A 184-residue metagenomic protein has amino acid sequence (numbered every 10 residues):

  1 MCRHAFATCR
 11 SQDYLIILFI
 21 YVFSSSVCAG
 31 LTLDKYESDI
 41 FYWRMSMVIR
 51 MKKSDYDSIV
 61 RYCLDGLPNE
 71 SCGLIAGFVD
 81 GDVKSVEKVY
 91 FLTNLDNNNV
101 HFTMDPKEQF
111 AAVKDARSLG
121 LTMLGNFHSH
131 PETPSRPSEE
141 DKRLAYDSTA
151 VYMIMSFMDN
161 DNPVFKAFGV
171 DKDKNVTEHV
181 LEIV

Functional and structural regions predicted by a protein language model:
A5-A7, V22, A29, E37: Short hydrophobic alpha-helical segments enriched in small aliphatic residues
A7-Q12, D34: N-terminal polybasic/positive-inside topogenic patches
L15-S25: Hydrophobic alpha-helical signal peptides and transmembrane signal-/tail-anchor segments that drive secretory-pathway
D34-S46: Short, Lys/Arg-enriched N-terminal segments with co-localized hydrophobic residues within the first ~10-30 amino acids
R44-M123, E132-V184: Conserved beta-strand-loop surface patch within small alpha/beta domains used for substrate/adaptor or ligand engagement
